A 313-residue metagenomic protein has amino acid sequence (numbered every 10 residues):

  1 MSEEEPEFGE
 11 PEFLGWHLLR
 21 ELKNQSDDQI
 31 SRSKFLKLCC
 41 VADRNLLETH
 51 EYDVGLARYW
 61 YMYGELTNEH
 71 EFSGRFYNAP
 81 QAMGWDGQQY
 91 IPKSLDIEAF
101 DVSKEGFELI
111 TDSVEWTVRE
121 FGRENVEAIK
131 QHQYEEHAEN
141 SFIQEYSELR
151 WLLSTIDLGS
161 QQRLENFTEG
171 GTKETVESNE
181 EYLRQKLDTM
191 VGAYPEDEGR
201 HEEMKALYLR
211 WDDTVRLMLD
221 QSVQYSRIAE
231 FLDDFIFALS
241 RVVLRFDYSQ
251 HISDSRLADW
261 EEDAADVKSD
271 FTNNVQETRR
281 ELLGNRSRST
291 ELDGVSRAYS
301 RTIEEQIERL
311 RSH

Functional and structural regions predicted by a protein language model:
M1-H313: Domain-edge interaction signal
